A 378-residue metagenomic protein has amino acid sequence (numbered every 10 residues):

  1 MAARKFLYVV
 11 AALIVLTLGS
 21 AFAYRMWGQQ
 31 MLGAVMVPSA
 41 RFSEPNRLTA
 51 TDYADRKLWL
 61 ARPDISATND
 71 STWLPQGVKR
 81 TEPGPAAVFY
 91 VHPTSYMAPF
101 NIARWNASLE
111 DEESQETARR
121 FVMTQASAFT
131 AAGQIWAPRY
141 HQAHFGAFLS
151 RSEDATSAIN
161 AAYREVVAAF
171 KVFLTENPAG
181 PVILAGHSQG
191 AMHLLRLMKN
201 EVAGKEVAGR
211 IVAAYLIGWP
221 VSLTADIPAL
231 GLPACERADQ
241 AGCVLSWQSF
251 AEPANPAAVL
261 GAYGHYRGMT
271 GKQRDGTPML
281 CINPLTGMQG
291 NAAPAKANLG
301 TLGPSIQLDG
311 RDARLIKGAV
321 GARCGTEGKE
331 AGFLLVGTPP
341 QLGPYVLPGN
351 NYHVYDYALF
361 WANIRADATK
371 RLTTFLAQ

Functional and structural regions predicted by a protein language model:
A2-Q115: N-terminal low-complexity, Ser/Thr- and acidic-residue-enriched intrinsically disordered segments
A3-V9, G19-F22, M26-Q30, A34-M36 (+6 more regions): Surface cap/lid and interfacial helix-loop subdomains adjacent to catalytic sites that gate substrate access
G28-Y53, H92-P181, L334-Q378: Active-site catalytic motif of lipid deacylating hydrolases and related acyltransferases
R80-G84, F129-A131, K205-A208, A238-Q240: Extracellular/periplasmic catalytic domains that process cell-envelope and extracellular macromolecules
A87-Y90, W136-R139, I183, A213-L216 (+1 more regions): Structural recognition of the beta-strand scaffold that forms the well-ordered cores of secreted hydrolase catalytic
V91-T94, R139-A143, H187-S188, L216-P220 (+1 more regions): Active-site-proximal beta-strand/loop segments in catalytic clefts of secreted hydrolases
G186-L194: Gly/Ala-rich beta-loop-alpha elbow adjacent to hydrolase catalytic centers
L195-K199: Short, hydrophobic alpha-helix immediately C-terminal to the catalytic nucleophile
